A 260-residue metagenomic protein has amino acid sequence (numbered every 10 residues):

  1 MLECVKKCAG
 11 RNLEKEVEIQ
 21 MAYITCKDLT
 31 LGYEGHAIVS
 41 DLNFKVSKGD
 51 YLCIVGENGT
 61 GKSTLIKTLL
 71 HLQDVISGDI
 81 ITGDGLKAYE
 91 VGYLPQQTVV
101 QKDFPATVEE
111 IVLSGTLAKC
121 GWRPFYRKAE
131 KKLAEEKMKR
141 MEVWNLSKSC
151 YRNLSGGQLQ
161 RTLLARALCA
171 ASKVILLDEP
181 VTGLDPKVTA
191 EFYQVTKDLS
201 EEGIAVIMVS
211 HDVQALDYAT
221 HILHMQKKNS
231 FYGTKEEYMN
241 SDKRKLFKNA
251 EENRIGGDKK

Functional and structural regions predicted by a protein language model:
I24, V39-D41: Conserved structural motif at the start of ABC-family nucleotide-binding domains
L70: Helix-to-loop junction immediately C-terminal to a conserved catalytic motif
R127-L146: Conserved ABC ATPase "signature" region
C150-L154, Q158: Conserved ABC ATPase signature
L164: Hydrophobic anchor residue at the start of the ABC signature
I175-E179: Catalytic Walker B motif of ABC-type/P-loop ATPase nucleotide-binding domains
D217, K228-R254: Conserved beta-strand-loop-alpha-helix hinge in the C-terminal portion of ABC ATPase nucleotide-binding domains
